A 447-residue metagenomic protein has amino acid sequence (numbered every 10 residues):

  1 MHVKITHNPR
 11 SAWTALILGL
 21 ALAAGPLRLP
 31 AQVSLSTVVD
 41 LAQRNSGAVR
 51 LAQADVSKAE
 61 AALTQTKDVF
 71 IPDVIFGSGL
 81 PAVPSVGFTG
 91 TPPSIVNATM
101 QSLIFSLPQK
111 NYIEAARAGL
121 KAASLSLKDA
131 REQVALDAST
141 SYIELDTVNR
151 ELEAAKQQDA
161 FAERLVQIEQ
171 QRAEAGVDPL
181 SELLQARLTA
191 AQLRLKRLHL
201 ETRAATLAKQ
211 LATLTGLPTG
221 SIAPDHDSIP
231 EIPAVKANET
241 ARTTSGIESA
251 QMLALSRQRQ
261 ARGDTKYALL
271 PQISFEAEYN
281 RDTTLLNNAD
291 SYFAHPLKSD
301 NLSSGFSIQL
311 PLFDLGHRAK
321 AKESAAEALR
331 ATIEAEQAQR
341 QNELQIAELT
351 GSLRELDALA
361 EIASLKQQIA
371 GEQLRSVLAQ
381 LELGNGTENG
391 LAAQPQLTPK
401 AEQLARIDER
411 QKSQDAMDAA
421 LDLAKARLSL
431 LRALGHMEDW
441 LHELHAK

Functional and structural regions predicted by a protein language model:
H2-V3, H7, V33, R131-T244 (+6 more regions): Periplasmic alpha-helical coiled-coil/stalk elements that build and connect Gram-negative outer-membrane
T14-G25: Bacterial N-terminal signal peptides
L29-I75, G79, S102-I104, R117 (+7 more regions): Bacterial Sec-pathway N-terminal export signals of envelope proteins
D40-R50, S57-P72, N97-A115, L125-E132 (+7 more regions): A glycine-/polar-enriched beta->alpha junction
L51-T66, A130, V134-E153, R164 (+6 more regions): Amphipathic alpha-helical coiled-coil segments
I75-E114, S228-I232, S274-F313, L444-K447: Small/polar, glycine/serine/threonine/aspartate-rich low-complexity segments that form flexible
